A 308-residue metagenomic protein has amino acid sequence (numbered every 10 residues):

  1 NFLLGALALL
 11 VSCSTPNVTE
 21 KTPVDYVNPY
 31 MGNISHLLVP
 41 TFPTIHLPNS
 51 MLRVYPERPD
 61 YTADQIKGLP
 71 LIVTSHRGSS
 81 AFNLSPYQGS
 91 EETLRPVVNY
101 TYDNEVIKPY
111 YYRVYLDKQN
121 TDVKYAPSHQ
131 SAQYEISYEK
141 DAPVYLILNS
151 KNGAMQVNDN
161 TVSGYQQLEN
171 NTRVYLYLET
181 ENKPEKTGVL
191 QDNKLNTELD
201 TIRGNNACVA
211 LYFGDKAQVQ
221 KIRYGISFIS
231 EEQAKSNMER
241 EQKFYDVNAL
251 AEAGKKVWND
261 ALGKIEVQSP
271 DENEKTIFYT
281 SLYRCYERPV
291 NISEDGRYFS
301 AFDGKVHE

Functional and structural regions predicted by a protein language model:
N1-G5: Sec-dependent signal peptide recognition, specifically the positively charged N-region followed immediately by
V11-S12: C-terminal motif of bacterial Sec signal peptides marking the signal peptidase cleavage site
T15: Conserved binding/recognition cores within well-folded domains
V18-E308: Accessory carbohydrate-recognition regions in carbohydrate-active enzymes
